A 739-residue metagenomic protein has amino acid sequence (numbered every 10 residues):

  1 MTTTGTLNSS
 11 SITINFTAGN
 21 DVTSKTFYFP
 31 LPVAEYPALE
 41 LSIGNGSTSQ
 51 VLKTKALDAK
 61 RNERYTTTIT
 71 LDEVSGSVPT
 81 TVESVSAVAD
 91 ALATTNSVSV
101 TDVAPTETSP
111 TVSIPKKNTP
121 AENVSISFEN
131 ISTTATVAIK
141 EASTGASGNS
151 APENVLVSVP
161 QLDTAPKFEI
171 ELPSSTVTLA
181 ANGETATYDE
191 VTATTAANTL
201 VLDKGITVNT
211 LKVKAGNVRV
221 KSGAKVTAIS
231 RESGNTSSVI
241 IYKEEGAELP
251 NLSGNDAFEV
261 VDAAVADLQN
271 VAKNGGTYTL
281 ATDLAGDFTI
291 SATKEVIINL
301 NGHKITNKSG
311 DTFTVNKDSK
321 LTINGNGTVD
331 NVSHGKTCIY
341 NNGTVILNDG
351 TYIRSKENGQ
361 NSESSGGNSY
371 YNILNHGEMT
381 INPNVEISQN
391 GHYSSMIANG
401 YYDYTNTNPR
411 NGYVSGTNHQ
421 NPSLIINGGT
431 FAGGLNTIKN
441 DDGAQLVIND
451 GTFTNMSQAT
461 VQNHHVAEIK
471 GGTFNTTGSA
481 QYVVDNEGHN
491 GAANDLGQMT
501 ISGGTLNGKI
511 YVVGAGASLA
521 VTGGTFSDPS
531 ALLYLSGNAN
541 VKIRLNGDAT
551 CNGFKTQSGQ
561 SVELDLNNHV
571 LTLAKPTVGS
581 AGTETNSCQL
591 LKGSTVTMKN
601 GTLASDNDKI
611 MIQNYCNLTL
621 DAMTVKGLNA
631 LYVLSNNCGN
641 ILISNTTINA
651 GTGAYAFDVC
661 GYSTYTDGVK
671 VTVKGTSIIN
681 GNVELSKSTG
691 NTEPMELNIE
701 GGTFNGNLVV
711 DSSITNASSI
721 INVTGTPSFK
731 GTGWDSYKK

Functional and structural regions predicted by a protein language model:
T2-R61, V103, V112-I114: Tryptophan-paired
I14-D21, V103-E107, T119, F128-T133 (+26 more regions): Beta-strand-rich solenoid/repeat architectures in extracellular/passenger domains of polysaccharide-targeting enzymes
Q50-D90: Extracellular beta-sheet/turn segments enriched in Thr/Pro/Gly and aliphatic residues
T80-T144, N149-N154, Q161-N255: Feature for mature exported/ectodomain regions
S84-T119, S150, A257-D287, S527-N546 (+1 more regions): Acidic Gly/Asp/Thr-rich repetitive segments characteristic of extracellular carbohydrate-active and adhesion proteins
V98, V137, V155-V157, F168-I170 (+52 more regions): Solenoid scaffold repeats with emphasis on beta-solenoid/beta-helix
V159-Q161, A193, A285-I297, I305-N324 (+15 more regions): Extracellular beta-strand-rich solenoid/capping regions of secreted or surface-exposed proteins that bind or remodel
N217-V261, D485-L533, N705-K739: Leucine-rich solenoid repeat scaffolds
